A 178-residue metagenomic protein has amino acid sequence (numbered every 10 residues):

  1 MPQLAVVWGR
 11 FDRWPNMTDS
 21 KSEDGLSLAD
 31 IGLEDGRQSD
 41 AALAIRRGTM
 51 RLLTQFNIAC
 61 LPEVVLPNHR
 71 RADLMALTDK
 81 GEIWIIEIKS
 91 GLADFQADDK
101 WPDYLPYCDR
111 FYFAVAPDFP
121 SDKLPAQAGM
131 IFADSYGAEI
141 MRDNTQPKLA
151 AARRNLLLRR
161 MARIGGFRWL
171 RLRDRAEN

Functional and structural regions predicted by a protein language model:
Q3-A59, N68, K123-N178: Non-catalytic C-terminal interaction segments of nucleic acid-processing enzymes
G32-L33, S90-D134: Catalytic cores of nucleic-acid endonucleases
I45, R70, Q96-K100: Amphipathic coiled-coil/heptad-repeat helices and related helical stalk/stem segments that mediate oligomerization
L53-T54, T78-D79, L105-P106: Flexible, charged surface loops at secondary-structure boundaries
P62-L66, D118-F119: Short, solvent-exposed loop/turn elements at beta->coil junctions and helix N-caps that rim active or binding pockets
E63-V65, E87-D94: Short, flexible loop segments at the rims of nucleotide/cofactor-binding pockets, characterized by
N68, A72-I85: Active-site beta-strand-loop-beta-strand hairpin of nuclease catalytic cores that positions key catalytic residues
G81, G91-A93, P147: Short, surface-exposed beta-strand-loop junctions and turns on beta-sheet-rich folds
